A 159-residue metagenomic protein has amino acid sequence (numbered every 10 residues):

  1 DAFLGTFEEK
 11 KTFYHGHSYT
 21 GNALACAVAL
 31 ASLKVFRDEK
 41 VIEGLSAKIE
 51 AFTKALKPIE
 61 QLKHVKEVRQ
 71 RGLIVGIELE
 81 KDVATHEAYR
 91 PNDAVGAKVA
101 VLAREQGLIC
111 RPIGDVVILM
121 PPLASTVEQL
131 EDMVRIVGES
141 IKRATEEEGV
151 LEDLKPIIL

Functional and structural regions predicted by a protein language model:
D1-L159: Conserved N-terminal phosphate-binding loop of PLP-dependent enzymes in the Aspartate aminotransferase
